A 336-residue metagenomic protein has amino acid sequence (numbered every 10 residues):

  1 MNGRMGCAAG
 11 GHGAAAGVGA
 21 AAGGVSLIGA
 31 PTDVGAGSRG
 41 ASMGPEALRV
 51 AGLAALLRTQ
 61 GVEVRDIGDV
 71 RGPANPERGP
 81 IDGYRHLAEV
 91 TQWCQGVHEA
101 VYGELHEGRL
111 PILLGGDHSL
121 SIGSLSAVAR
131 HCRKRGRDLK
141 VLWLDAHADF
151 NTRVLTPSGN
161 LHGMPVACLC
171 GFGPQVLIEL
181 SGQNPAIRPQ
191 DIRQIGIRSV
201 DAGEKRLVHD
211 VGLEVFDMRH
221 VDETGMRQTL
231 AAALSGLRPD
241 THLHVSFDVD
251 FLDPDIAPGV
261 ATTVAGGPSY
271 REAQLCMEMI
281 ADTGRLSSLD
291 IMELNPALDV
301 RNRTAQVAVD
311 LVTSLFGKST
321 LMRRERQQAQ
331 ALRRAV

Functional and structural regions predicted by a protein language model:
N2-H12, G17-T32, S38-I112, S124 (+3 more regions): Catalytic cores of soluble, metal-dependent hydrolases
T32, D117-H118, A146, I197-R198 (+2 more regions): Active-site metal-binding loops of divalent metal-dependent hydrolases
H106-S181, T283: Active-site histidine-anchored catalytic micro-motif
R109-P111, Q190-R193: Short active-site oxyanion
W143-A146, C170, D191, G196-S199 (+2 more regions): Short, structured patches in soluble enzyme cores that scaffold and shape functional sites
A146, F150, H162-P165, R188 (+3 more regions): Internal, well-ordered alpha-helical segments in soluble enzyme and binding-protein domains
N151, V200-A202, P296-L298: Active-site environment of divalent metal-dependent phosphoester hydrolases
V200-D210: Short, glycine/polar-rich helix-capping loops at beta-to-alpha or helix-loop-helix junctions that flank or form
